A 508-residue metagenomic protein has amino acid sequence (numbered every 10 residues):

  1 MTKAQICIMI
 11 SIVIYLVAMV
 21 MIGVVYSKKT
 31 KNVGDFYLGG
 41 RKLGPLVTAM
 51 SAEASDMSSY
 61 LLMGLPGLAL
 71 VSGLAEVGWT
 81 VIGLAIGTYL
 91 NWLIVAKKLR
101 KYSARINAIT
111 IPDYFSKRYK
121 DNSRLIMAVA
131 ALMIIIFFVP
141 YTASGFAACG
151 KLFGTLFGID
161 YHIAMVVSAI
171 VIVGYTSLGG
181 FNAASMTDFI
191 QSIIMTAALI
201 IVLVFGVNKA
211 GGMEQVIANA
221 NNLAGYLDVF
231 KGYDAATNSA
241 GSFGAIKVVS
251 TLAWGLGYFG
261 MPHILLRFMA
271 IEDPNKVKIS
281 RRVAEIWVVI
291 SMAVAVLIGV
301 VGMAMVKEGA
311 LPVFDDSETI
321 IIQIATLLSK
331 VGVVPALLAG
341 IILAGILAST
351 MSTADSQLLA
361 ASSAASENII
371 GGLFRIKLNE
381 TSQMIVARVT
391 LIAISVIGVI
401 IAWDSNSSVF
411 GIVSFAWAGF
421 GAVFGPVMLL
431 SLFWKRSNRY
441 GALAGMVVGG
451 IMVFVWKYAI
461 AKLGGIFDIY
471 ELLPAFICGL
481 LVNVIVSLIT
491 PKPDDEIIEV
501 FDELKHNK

Functional and structural regions predicted by a protein language model:
M1-K508: Membrane-embedded helix-loop-helix hairpins and adjacent transmembrane boundary segments in multi-pass transporters
